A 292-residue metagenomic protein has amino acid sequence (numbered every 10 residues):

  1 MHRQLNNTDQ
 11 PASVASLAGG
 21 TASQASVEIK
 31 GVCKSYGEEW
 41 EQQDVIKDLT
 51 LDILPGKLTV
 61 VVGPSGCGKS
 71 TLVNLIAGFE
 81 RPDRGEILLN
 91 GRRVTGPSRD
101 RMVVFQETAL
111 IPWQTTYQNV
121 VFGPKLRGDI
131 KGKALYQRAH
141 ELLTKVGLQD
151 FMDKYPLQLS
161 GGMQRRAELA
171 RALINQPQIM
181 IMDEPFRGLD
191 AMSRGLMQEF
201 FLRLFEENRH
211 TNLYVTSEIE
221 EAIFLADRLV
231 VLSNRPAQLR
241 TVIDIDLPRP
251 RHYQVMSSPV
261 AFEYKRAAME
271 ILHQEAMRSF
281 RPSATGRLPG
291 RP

Functional and structural regions predicted by a protein language model:
A22-S26, S35-D48: A short, flexible loop at the N-terminus of ABC-type nucleotide-binding domains that lies
V62-P64: The feature captures the beta-strand-to-loop junction immediately N-terminal to the Walker
A77: Helix-to-loop junction immediately C-terminal to a conserved catalytic motif
G85-P97: Conserved ABC transporter NBD signature motif
Y117-L126, Y136, H140, D244: Short helical segment in ABC ATPase nucleotide-binding domains corresponding to the A-loop/adjacent helical element
G132-F151, R203: Conserved ABC ATPase "signature" region
K154-L157, N175: Conserved signature/switch motifs of ABC ATPase nucleotide-binding domains
M180-D183: Catalytic Walker B motif of ABC-type/P-loop ATPase nucleotide-binding domains
